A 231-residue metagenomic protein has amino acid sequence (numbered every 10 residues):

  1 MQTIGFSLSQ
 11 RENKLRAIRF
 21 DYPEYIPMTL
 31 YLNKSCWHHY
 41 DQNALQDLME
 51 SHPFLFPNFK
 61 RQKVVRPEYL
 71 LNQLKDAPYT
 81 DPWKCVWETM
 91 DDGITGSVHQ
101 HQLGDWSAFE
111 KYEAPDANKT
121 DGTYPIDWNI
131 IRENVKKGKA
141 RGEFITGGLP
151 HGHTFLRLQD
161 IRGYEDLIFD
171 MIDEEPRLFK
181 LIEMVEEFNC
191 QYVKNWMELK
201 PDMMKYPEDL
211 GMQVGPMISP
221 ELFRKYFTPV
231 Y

Functional and structural regions predicted by a protein language model:
M1-Q42, E113-Y231: Active-site loop segments of alpha/beta catalytic cores
N33-N72: Segments that shape or occlude catalytic/ligand-binding pockets
H38-H39, H52, H99-H101, H153: Histidine (H) residue identity feature
Q42-S51, A77-P82, D166-L167, R224: Short, charged low-complexity intrinsically disordered segments located at boundaries of structured domains
R61-N72, I94-E110, K180-Y192, T228: Hydrophobic transmembrane alpha-helix bundles
L70-T120, A140-F144: A contiguous, low-structure linker/loop signature
